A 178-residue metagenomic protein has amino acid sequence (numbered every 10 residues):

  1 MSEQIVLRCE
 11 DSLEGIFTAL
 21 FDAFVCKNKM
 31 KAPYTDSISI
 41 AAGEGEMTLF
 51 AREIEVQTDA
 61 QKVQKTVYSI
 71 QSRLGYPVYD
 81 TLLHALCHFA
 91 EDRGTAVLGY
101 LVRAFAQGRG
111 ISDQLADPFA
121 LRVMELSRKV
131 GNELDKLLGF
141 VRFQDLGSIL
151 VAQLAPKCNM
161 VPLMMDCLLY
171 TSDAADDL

Functional and structural regions predicted by a protein language model:
M1-E3, L146-S148, S172-D173: Short, well-ordered loop/turn elements at secondary-structure boundaries
S2-D59: N-terminal ordered "arm"
V6-E14, V56, D113-A116, L150-P162: Short, charged/polar micro-motifs that form catalytic or ligand-binding hotspots
C9, C26, C87, C158 (+1 more regions): Generic recognition of cysteine residues
G15-C26, G99-R103, L163-L169: Short, hydrophobic/amphipathic alpha-helical patches that form generic packing surfaces within helical domains
R52-D135: Charged, alpha-helical interface segments at or near domain boundaries
P118-L169: Hydrophobic, aromatic-enriched interface-forming segments
Y170, A174-L178: Single conserved hydrophobic/aromatic residue that forms the stacking wall/gate of nucleotide- or nucleobase-binding
